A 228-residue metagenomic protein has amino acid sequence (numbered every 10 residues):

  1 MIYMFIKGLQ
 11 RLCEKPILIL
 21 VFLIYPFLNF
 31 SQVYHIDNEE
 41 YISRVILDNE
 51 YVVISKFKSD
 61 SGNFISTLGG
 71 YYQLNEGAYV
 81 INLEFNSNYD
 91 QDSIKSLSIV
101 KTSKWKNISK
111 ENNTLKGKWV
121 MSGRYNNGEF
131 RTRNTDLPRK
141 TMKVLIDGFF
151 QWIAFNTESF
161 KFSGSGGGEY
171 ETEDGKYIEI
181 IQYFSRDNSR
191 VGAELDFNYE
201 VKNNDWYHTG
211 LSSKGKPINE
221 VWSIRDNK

Functional and structural regions predicted by a protein language model:
M1-Y34: Bacterial Sec-dependent N-terminal signal peptides
F27-S165, I178-K228: Lipid interaction determinants
G168: Phosphoinositide-binding peripheral membrane targeting modules
